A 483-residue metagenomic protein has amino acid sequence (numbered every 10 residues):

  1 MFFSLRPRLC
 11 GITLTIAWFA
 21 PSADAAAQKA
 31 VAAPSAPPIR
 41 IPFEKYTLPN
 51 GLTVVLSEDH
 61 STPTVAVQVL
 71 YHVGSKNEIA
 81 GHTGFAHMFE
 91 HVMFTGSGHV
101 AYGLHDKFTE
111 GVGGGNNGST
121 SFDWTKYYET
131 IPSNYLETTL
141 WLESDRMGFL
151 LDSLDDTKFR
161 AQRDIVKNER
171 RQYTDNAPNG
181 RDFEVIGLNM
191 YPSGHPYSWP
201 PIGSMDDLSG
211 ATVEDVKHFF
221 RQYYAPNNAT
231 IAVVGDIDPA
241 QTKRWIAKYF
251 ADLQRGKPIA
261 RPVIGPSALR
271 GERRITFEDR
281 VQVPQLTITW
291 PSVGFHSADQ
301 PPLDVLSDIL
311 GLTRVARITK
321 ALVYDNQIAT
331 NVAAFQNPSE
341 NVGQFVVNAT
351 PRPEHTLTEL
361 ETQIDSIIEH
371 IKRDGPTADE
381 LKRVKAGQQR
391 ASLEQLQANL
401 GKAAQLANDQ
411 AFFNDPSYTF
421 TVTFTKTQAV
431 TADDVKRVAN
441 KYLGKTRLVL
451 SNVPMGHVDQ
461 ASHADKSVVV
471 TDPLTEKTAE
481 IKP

Functional and structural regions predicted by a protein language model:
F2-L5, P21, A25-D123, S133-A225 (+2 more regions): Mature, solvent-exposed C-terminal subdomains and processed small-chain segments of exported/organellar
C10-P21: Bacterial N-terminal signal peptides
K126-E129: Alpha-helical, coiled-coil/dimerization segments enriched in small aliphatic residues
N228: Exposed beta-strand and adjacent loop surfaces of beta-rich binding modules that mediate intermolecular recognition
